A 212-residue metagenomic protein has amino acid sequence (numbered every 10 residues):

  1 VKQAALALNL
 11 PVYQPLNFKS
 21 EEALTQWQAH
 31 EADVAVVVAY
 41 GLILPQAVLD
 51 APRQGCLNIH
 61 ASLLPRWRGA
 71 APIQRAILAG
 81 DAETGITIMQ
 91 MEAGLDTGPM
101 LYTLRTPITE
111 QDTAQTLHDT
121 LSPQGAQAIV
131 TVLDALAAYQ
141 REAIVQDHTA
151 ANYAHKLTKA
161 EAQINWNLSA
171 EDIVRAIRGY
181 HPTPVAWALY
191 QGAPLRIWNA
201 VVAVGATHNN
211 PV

Functional and structural regions predicted by a protein language model:
V1-P184, A206: One-carbon transfer enzymes
V174-V212: C-terminal active-site/capping subdomain that shapes the small-molecule cofactor and substrate pocket of enzyme
